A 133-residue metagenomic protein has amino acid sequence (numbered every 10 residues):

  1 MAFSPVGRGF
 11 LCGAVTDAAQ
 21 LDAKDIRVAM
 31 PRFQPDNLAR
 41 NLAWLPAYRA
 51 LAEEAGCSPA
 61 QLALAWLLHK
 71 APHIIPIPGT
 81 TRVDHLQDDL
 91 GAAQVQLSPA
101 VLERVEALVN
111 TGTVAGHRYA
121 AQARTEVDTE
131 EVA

Functional and structural regions predicted by a protein language model:
M1-A2, P76-G79: Hydrophobic faces of well-ordered beta-strands that scaffold small-molecule active sites in alpha/beta enzyme cores
M1-A23, S58: Aromatic-lined glycan-binding groove of carbohydrate-active enzymes
F10, H85-D88: Phosphate- and divalent-cation-binding pockets in alpha/beta enzyme and binding domains that engage nucleotide-derived
T16, T81, Y119-A120: Flavin-dependent oxidoreductase catalytic cores
A23-A50, E54, H69, H73 (+1 more regions): Terminal-tail/helix-coil boundary detector
A43, C57, T81: Residue-level signal for the nucleotide or nucleotide-sugar donor/cofactor binding architecture
L62: Glycine/threonine-rich phosphate-binding loop and adjacent beta-strand/alpha-helix elements that clamp
